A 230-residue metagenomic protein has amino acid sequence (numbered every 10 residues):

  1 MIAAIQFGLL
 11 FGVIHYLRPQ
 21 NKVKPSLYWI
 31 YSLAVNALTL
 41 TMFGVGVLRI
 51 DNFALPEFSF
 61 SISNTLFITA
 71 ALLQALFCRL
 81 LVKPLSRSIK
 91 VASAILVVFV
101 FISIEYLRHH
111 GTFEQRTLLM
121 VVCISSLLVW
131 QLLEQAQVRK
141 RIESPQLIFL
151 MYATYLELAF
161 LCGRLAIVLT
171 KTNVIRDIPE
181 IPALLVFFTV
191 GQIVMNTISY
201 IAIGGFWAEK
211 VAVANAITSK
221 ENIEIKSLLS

Functional and structural regions predicted by a protein language model:
M1-F7: Hydrophobic transmembrane alpha-helical segments in integral membrane proteins
F7-L27, A37-E180, V186, N196-T197 (+2 more regions): Juxtamembrane segments at transmembrane-helix boundaries in multi-pass signal-transduction membrane proteins
T189: General nucleic-acid-binding
G204, L228-L229: Short alpha-helical H-box segment flanking the phosphoacceptor histidine in two-component systems
E209-L228: Cytosolic signal-transmission helices at domain junctions
